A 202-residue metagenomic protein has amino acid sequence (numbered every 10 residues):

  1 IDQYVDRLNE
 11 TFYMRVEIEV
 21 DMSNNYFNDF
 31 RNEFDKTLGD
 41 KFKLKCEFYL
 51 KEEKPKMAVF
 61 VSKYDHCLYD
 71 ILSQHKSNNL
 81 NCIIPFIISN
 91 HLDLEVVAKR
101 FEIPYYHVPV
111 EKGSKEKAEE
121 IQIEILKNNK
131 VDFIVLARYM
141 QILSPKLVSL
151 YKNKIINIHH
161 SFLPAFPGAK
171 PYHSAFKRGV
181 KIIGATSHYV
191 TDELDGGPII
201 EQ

Functional and structural regions predicted by a protein language model:
I1-E53: A conserved regulatory-domain signal marking ACT and ACT-like small-molecule sensing domains and adjacent regulatory
K54-M57, K154: Residues that mark the start of a beta-strand
M57-H66: Short, glycine-rich nucleotide/cofactor-binding loops
H66-K76: Histidine-anchored nucleotide/phosphate-binding helix
H75-I83: A short alpha->loop->secondary-structure connector
C82-D93: Short internal beta-strands
H91, E111-E120, N129-Q202: Donor/substrate-binding cores of folate-linked one-carbon enzymes
F101-E102, Y151: Short, structured coil segments at secondary-structure junctions
